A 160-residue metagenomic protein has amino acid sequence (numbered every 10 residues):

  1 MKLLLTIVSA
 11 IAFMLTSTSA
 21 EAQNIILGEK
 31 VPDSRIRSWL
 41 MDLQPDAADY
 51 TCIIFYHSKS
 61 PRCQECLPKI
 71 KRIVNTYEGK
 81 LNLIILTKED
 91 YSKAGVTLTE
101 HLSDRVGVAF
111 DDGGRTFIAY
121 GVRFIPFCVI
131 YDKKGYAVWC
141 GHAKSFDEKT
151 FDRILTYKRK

Functional and structural regions predicted by a protein language model:
M1-L5: Positively charged n-region of N-terminal signal peptides that target proteins for export
T6-T16: Bacterial N-terminal signal peptides
A20-Q44: N-terminal "domain-start" segment that seeds a small globular fold
L43-Q64: Short active-site neighborhood of thiol/selenol oxidoreductases, capturing the structured segment around
I54, L83-I85, I130: Structural beta-sheet core signal
Q64-H101, G113-T116: Structural microenvironment flanking redox-active thiols in thiol-disulfide oxidoreductases
N82, V106-G107: Conserved beta-strand segments of alpha/beta enzyme cores
E100-S103, G113-L155: Thiol/disulfide oxidoreductase modules built on the thioredoxin-like
